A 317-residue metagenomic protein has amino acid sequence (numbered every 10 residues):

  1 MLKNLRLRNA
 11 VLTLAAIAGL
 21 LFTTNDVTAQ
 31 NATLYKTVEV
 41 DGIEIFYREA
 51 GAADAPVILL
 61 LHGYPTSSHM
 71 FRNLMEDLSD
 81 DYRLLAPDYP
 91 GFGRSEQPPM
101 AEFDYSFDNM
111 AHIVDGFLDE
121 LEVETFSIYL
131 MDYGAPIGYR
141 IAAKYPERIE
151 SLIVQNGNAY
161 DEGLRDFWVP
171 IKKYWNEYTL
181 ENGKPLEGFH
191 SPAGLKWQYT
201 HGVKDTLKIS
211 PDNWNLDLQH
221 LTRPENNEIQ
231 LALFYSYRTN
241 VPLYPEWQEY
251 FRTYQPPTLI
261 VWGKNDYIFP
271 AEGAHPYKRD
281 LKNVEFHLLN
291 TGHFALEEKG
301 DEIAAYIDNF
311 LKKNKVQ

Functional and structural regions predicted by a protein language model:
M1-T13: Bacterial N-terminal signal peptides that target proteins for export
V11-L21: Bacterial N-terminal signal peptides
N25-A29: Sec/Tat signal peptide C-region and signal peptidase I cleavage site
N31-T33, V40-I45, A50-V57, L85 (+6 more regions): Flexible "cap/lid" subdomain of the alpha/beta-hydrolase fold that forms the substrate-access gate
L60-G63, A86: Structural cue for short, hydrophobic secondary-structure segments
Y64-L74: The serine-hydrolase catalytic nucleophile loop
M70, Y89-F92: Recognition helices and adjacent regulatory flanks at domain boundaries
N73-Y82, E120: A short, Lys/Arg-enriched amphipathic alpha-helix followed by its capping loop at the start of a domain
